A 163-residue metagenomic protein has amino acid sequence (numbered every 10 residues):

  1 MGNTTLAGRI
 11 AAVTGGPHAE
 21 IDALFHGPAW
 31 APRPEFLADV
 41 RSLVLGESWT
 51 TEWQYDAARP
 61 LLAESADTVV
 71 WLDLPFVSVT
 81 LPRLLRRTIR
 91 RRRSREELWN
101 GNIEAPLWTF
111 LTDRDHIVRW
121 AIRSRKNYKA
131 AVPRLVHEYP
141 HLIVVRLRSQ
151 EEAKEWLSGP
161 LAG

Functional and structural regions predicted by a protein language model:
N3-T4: Walker A/P-loop
A12: Short, well-ordered alpha-helices that flank and scaffold nucleotide-derived cofactor binding pockets
G16-L74: Conserved nucleotide-sensing/catalytic segment adjacent to the nucleotide-binding pocket in NTP-handling enzymes
E35-D39, I89, G163: Short, hinge-like loop/turn segments at secondary-structure boundaries
L62-E64, P82-L85, S158: Short amphipathic alpha-helical segments
L74-N127: A glycine- and Lys/Arg-enriched "phosphate-lid" helix/loop adjacent to the NTP-binding pocket of small-molecule kinases
R119-G163: NTP-dependent small-molecule kinase module
